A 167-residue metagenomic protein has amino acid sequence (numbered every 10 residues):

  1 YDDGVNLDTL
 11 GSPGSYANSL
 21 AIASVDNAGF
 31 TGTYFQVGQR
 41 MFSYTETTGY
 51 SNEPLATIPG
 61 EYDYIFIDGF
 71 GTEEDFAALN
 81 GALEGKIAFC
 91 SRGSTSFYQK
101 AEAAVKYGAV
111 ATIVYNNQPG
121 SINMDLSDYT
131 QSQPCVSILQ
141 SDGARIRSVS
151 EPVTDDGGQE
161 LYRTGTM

Functional and structural regions predicted by a protein language model:
Y1-M167: Structured lumen-facing ectodomains of secretory-pathway proteins
